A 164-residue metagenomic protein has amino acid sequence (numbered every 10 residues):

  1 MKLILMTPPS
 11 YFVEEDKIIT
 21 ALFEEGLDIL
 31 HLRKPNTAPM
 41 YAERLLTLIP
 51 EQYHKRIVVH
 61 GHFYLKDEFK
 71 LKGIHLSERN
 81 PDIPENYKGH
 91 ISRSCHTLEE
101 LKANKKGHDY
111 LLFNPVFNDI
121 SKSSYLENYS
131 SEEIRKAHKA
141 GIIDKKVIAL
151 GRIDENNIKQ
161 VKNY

Functional and structural regions predicted by a protein language model:
M1-Y110, K139, I143-V147, I153-Y164: Conserved N-terminal beta1-alpha1 strand-loop-helix module at the mouth
R44-L46, Y125-R135: Charged helix-capping and loop-helix junction motifs
D109-F117: Non-cysteine beta-strand/loop elements that form the S-adenosyl-L-methionine
F117-S123: A short acidic, helix-capping loop that chelates divalent metal ions and anchors anionic groups
